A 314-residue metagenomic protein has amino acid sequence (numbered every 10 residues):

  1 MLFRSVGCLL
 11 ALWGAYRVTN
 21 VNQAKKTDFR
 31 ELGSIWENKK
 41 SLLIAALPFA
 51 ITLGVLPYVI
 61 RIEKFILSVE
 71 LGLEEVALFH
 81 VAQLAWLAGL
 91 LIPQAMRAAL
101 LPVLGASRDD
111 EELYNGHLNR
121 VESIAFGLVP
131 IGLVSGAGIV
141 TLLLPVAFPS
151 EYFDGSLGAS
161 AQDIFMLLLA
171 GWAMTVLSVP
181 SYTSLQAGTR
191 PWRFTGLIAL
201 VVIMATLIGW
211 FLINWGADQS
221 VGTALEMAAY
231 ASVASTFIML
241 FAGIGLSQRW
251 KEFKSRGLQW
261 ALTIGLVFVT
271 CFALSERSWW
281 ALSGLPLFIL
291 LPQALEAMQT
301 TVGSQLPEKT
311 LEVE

Functional and structural regions predicted by a protein language model:
M1-R4, E37, S41, A45 (+5 more regions): Residue-level signature of transmembrane alpha-helical entry/exit and packing/kink sites in multi-pass membrane
M1-V18, T52, L56, I60 (+6 more regions): Short runs within selected transmembrane alpha-helices of multi-pass transporters and secretion channels
C8-A11, S41-P48, L197-T206, Q259-T270 (+1 more regions): Small-residue-rich segments of transmembrane alpha-helices in multi-pass membrane proteins, especially helix faces
W13-I60, A99, V103-G116, R249-W260 (+1 more regions): Interhelical loop/hinge segments that connect adjacent transmembrane helices in multipass membrane
K25-T27, F253-L262, V267-E314: Membrane-proximal transmembrane or re-entrant/amphipathic helices at the cytosolic face
I44-L73, L84, I289: Signature of the first transmembrane helix
L67, L71-G72, I139-L144, F148-D154 (+3 more regions): Short helix-capping/hinge motifs at transmembrane helix termini and TM-loop junctions
L78-A199: Specific pore-lining/lateral-gate transmembrane helices of multi-pass inner-membrane transport and insertion machines
